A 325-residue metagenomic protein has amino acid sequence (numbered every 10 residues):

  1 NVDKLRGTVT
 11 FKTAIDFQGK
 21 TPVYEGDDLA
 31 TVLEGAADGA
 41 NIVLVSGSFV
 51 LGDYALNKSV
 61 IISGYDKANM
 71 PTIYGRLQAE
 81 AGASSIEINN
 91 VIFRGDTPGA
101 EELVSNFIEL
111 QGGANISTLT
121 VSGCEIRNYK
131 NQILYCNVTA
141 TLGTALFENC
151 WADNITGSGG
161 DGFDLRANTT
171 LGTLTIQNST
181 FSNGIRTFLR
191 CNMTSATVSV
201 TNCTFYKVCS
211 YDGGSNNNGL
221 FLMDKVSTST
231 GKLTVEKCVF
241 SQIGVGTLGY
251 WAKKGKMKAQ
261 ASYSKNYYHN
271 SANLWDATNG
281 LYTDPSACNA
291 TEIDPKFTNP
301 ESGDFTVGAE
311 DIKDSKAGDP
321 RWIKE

Functional and structural regions predicted by a protein language model:
N1-Q18: Beta-strand-enriched, solvent-exposed domains that form extended recognition/catalytic surfaces
T13-V50, E310-G318: Acidic Gly/Asp/Thr-rich repetitive segments characteristic of extracellular carbohydrate-active and adhesion proteins
Q18, G47, G64-T72, V91 (+2 more regions): Extracellular beta-strand-rich, repetitive "passenger/adhesive" scaffolds that bind or process carbohydrates
A37-D38, F49-I62, P71-S117, N131 (+1 more regions): Extracellular beta-strand-rich solenoid/capping regions of secreted or surface-exposed proteins that bind or remodel
V43, A55, I61-S63, E87 (+11 more regions): Extracellular beta-strand solenoid repeats
L51-D53, T72-L77, D96-N106, Y129-C136 (+6 more regions): Short glycine/acidic-rich loop motifs that flank beta-strands on beta-rich extracellular proteins
S84-G95, I116-K130, L142-S158, L171-T187 (+4 more regions): Right-handed parallel beta-helix
D284-E325: C-terminal accessory segments
